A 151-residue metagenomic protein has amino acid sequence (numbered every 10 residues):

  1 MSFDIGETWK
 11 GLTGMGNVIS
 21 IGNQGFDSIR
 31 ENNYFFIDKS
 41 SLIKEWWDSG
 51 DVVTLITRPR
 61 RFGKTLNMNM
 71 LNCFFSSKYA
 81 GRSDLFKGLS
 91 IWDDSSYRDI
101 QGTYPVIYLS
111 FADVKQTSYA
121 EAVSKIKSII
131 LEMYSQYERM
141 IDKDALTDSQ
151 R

Functional and structural regions predicted by a protein language model:
I5-K78, R82-D93: Walker A/P-loop-proximal flanking segment of P-loop NTPase domains
G11, S149-R151: ATP-dependent phospho-/nucleotidyl transfer catalytic cores
G22, D27, S76-D142: P-loop NTPase motor core
K143-D148: Ser/Thr-centered flexible coil motifs
